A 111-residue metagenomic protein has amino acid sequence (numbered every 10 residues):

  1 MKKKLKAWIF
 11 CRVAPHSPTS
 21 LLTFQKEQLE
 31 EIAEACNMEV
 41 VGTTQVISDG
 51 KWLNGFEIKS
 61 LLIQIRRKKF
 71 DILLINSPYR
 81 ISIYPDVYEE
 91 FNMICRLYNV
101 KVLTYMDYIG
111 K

Functional and structural regions predicted by a protein language model:
M1-K111: Short, structured surface patches at the beginning of a domain
